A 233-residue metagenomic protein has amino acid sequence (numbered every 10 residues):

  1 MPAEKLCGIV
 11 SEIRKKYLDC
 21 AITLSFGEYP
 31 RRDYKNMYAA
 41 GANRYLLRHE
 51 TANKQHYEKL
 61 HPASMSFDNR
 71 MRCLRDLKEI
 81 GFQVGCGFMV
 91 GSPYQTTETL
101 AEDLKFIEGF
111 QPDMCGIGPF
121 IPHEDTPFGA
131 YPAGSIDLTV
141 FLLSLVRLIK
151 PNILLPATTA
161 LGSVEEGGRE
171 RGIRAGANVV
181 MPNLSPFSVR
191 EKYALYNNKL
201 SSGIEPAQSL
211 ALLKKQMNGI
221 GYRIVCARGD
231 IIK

Functional and structural regions predicted by a protein language model:
M1-E4, I9-L74, Q83-G87, D113-G116: Core AdoMet radical
M1-K5, H61-N69, Q95-E102, Y131-L138 (+2 more regions): Alpha-helix N-cap and loop-to-helix initiation/capping positions
L6-S11, Y34, M71-L74, L104-I107 (+3 more regions): Generic structural signal for well-ordered alpha-helices, preferentially at hydrophobic/aromatic core positions
I9-I13, L77, V146, K150: Hydrophobic positions in alpha-helices of CheY-like receiver
K16, E108-K233: Auxiliary Fe-S-binding modules of radical SAM enzymes
S25-Y29, E50-A52, G87-P93, G118-P122 (+2 more regions): Active-site beta-loop-alpha junctions enriched in small/polar residues
Y29-A39, P93-E108, G162-A175: Catalytic cores of alpha/beta
R72-P122: Aromatic-anchored, glycine/proline-accented short structural segments that stabilize local strand-turns or short
